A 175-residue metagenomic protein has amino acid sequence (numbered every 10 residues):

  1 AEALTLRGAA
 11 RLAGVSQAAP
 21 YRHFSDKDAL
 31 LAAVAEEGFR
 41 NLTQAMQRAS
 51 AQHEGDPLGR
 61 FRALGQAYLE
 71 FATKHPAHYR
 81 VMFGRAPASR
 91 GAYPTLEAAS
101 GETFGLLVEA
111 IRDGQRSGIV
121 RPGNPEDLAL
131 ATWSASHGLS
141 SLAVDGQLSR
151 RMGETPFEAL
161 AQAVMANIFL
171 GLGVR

Functional and structural regions predicted by a protein language model:
A1-A29, A33: Helix-turn-helix
L12, A29-Q52, G59, A63-E70 (+6 more regions): Alpha-helical structural segments
G59, H75, A86-S89, A110-D113 (+1 more regions): Internal catalytic or translocation cores that form aromatic/hydrophobic pockets or channels for amphipathic metabolites
G59, T95-E102, R116-S134: All-alpha amphipathic helical-bundle segments outside canonical DNA-binding/catalytic cores that form hydrophobic
T73-G91, S141-S149: Amphipathic alpha-helical segments used for helix-helix packing
G101-S117, S141, D145-R175: C-terminal peripheral helix-coil segments that are non-catalytic and often amphipathic
